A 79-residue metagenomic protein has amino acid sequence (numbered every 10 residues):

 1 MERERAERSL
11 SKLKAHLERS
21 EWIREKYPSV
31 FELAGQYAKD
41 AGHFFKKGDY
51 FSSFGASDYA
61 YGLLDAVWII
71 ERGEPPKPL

Functional and structural regions predicted by a protein language model:
M1-F31: Amphipathic, heptad-repeat alpha-helical segments
R5, L33, S52-G55: Alpha-helical initiation/capping and key positions within long helical/coiled-coil segments
E25-P28, F51-G55: Short, solvent-exposed positions on alpha-helices
Y61-L79: Short, charge-rich amphipathic alpha-helical segments embedded in non-transmembrane helical bundles/solenoids
